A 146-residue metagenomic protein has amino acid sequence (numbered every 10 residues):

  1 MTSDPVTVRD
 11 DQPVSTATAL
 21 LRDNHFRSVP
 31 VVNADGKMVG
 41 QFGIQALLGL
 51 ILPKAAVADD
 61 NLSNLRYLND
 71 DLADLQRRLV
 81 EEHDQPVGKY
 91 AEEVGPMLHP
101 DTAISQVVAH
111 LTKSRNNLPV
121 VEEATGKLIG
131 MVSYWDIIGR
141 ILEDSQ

Functional and structural regions predicted by a protein language model:
M1-P5, N69, H83-G95: Bateman (tandem CBS) regulatory domains
V8-H25, V32, I51, L79 (+4 more regions): The conserved cystathionine-beta-synthase
Q12, F42, Q85, T102 (+1 more regions): Short beta-to-alpha loop/turn elements within the nucleotide-binding domains of ABC transporters
L21, V29-A46, L111-T112, V120-W135: A glycine-centered beta-loop-beta connector
L47-N64, I137-Q146: A short, polar/charged loop-to-alpha-helix boundary motif
S63-D84: Long, charged amphipathic helices and adjacent flexible linkers at domain junctions
D74-Q76, V94-M97: Short, glycine/charged-rich beta-strand-loop motifs at protein surfaces that mediate ligand recognition and catalysis
